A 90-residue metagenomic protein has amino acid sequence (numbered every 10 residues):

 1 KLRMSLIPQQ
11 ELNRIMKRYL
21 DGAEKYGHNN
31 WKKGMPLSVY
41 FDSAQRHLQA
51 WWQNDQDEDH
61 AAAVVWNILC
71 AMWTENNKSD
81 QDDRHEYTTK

Functional and structural regions predicted by a protein language model:
K1-K90: Intrinsically disordered, low-complexity regulatory regions that flank transcription factor DNA-binding cores
